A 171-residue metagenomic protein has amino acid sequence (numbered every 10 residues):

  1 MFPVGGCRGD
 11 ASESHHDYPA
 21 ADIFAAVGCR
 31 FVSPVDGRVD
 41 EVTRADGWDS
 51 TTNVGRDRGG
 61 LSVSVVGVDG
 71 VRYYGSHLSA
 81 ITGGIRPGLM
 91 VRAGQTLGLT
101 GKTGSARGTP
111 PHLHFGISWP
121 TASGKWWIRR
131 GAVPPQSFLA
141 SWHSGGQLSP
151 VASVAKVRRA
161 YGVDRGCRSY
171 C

Functional and structural regions predicted by a protein language model:
M1-S62, V68, A93, K102 (+1 more regions): Surface-exposed, glycine-biased beta-strand/turn segments
Y18, H77, H112-G116: Histidine-centered divalent metal-coordination motifs
A20, L61-R86, P120: Active-site region of chymotrypsin-like
W48-V54, T100-H114, P120: Active-site loop architecture of trypsin-fold serine endopeptidases
G60, G108-H112, R130: Short edge beta-strand segments in beta-sheet-rich domains
T121-K125: Short, charged/polar, Gly/Pro-enriched secondary-structure boundary elements
